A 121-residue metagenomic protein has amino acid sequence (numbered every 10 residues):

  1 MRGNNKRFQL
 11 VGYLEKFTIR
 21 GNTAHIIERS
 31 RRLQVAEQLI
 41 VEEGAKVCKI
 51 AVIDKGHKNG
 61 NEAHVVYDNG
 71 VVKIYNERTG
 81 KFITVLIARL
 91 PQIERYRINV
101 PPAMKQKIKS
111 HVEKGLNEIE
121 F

Functional and structural regions predicted by a protein language model:
M1-F121: Ribonuclease/tRNase effector modules and their secretory precursors
